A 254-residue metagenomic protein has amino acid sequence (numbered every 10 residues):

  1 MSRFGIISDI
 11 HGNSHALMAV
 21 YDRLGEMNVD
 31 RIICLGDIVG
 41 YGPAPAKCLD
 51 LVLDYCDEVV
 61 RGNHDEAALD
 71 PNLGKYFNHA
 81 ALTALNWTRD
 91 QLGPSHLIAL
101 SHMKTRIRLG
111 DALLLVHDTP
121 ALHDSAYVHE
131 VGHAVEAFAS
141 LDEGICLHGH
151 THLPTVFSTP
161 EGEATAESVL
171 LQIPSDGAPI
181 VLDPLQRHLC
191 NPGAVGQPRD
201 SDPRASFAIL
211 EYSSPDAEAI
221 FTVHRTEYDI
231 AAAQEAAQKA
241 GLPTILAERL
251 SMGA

Functional and structural regions predicted by a protein language model:
M1-D57: N-terminal active-site segment of His-dependent metallophosphoesterases
M1-G5, R108-L114, D183-L189, A219: Beta-strand-turn-beta hairpins that frame and shape the catalytic cleft of phosphate-ester-processing enzymes
I7-S8, I32-D37, E58-N63, V116 (+2 more regions): Active-site neighborhood of phospho(di)ester-bond hydrolases with catalytic His/Asp-centered motifs
H11-A16, G40-G42, E66-L69, I107-R108 (+3 more regions): Active-site environment of divalent metal-dependent phosphoester hydrolases
L24-N28, L109-G110, S140-D142, D183-P184 (+1 more regions): Glycine-rich phosphate-binding loop signature in dinucleotide/nucleotide-binding domains
C48-L49, Y55-D142: Active-site neighborhood of divalent metal-dependent phosphoester bond hydrolases
A139-V169: Hydrophobic, aromatic-enriched interface-forming segments
G162-A254: Acidic, His/Gly-rich catalytic cores of divalent-metal-dependent hydrolytic chemistry
